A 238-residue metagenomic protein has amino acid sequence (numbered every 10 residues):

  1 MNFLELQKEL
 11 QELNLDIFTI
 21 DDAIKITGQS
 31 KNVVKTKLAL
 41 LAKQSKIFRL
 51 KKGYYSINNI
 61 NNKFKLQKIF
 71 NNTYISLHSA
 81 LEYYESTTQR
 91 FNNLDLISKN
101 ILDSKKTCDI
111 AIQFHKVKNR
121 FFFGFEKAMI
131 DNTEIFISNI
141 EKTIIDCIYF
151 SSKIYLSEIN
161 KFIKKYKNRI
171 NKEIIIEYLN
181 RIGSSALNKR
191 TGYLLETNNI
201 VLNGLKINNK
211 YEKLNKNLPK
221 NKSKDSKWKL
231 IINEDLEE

Functional and structural regions predicted by a protein language model:
M1-S76, N171-E173: Short beta-edge/loop segments at beta->alpha junctions of small alpha/beta modules that act as binding/recognition
Q11-L15, A39-L40, G53-I57, V117-F122 (+3 more regions): Short amphipathic alpha-helical segments, especially helix-boundary/capping motifs
I20, Q44-Y55, N59-F123, L230: Short gly/ser-rich loop at a beta-strand->alpha-helix junction or flexible surface loop bordering the NTP-binding
A23, A80, I144: A residue-level signal for conserved active-site and pocket-lining positions in enzyme catalytic cores
G28, E85, Y149-S152: Hydrophobic/aromatic-lined pockets within catalytic cores
N32-L40, I97-S104, H115-N119, T133 (+1 more regions): Short, mixed-charge, low-aromatic patches
V33, Q89-F91, K172, L202-N203: Short, surface-exposed acidic
E126-E238: Hydrophobic alpha-helical interaction segments
